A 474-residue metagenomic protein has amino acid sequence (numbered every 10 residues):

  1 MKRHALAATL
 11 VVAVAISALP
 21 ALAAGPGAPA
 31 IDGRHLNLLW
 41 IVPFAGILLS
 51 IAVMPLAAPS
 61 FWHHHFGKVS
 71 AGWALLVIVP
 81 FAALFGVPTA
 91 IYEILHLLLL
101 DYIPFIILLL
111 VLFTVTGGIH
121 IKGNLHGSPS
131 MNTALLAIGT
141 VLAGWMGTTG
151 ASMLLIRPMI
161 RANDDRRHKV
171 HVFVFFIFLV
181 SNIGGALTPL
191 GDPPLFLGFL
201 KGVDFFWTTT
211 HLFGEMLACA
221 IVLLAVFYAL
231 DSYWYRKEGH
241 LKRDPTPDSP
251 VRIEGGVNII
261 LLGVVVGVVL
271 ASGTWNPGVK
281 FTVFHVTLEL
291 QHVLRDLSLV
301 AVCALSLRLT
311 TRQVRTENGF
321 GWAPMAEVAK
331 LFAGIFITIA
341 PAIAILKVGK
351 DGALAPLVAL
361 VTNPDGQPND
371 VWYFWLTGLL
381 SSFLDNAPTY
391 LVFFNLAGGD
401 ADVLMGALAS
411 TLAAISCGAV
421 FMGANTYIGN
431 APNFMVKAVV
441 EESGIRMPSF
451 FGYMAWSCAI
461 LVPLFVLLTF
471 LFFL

Functional and structural regions predicted by a protein language model:
M1-A24: N-terminal secretory/membrane targeting signals
A21-P26, P59-S60, I78-D101, L110-S128 (+4 more regions): Transmembrane alpha-helix boundary signature
G27-W40, F61-S70, I91-P104, F205-E215 (+5 more regions): Interfacial loop-to-helix junctions that mark the boundaries of transmembrane helices in multi-pass membrane
W40-I51, H65-A82, Y102-L112, A137 (+3 more regions): Hydrophobic mid-bilayer segments of alpha-helices in multi-pass membrane transport proteins, especially secondary
F61, L187-T188, L197, F206-I253 (+1 more regions): Juxtamembrane and boundary regions of transmembrane helices in multi-pass small-molecule transporters and channels
P80-A82, A143, L154-R167, V172-F173 (+4 more regions): Membrane-interfacial helix-loop connectors
T208-L309: Core mid-bundle transmembrane helix pairs that form the ion/substrate translocation pathway in diverse multi-pass
V264-V392: Transmembrane helical segments that form the transport core of multi-pass membrane transport proteins
